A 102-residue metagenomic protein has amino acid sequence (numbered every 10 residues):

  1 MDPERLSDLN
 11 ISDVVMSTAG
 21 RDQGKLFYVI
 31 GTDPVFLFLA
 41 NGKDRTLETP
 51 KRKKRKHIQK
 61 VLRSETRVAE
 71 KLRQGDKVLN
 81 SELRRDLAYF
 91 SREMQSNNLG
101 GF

Functional and structural regions predicted by a protein language model:
M1-I11, T18, Y28-F102: Ferredoxin-like alpha/beta domains used as RNA- or RNAP-binding modules
G20-Q23: Short, charged beta-turn/beta-strand-edge "cap" motif at the junction between a beta-strand and an adjacent loop
